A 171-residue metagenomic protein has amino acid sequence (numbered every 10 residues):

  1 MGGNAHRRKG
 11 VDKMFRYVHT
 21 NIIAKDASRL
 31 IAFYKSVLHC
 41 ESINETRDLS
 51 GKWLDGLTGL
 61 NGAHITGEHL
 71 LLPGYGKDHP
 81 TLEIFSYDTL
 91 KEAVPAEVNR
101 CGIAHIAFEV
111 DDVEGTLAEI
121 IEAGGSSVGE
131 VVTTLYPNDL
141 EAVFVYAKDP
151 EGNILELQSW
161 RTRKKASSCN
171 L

Functional and structural regions predicted by a protein language model:
R7-I31, E41-D48, K52-W53, I103-F108 (+1 more regions): N-terminal beta-strand motif that seeds the catalytic metal site of vicinal oxygen chelate
R8, L54-G59, E92-A96: Short, P/G- and charge-enriched loop/turn segments at secondary-structure junctions
M14-R16, G62-H64, R100-G102, D139: Residue-level preference for beta-strand/loop junctions
I23-D78, N138-L140: Core segments of cupin and vicinal oxygen chelate
A24-R29, N44-T46, D78-H79, F85-I154: Vicinal oxygen chelate
L70-Y75, A147-P150, W160: Active-site beta-strand termini and strand-to-loop segments that position acidic
